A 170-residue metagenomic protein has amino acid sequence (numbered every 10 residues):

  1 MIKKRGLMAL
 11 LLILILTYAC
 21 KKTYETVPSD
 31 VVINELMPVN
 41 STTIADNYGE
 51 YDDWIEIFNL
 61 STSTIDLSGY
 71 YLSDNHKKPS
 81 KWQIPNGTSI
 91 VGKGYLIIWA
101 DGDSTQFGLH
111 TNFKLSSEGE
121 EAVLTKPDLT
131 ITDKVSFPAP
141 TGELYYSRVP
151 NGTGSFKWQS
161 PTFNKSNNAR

Functional and structural regions predicted by a protein language model:
M1-V27: Bacterial Sec-dependent N-terminal signal peptides
T17-R170: Intrinsically disordered, low-complexity linkers and terminal tails enriched in Ser/Thr/Pro/Gly with interspersed basic
